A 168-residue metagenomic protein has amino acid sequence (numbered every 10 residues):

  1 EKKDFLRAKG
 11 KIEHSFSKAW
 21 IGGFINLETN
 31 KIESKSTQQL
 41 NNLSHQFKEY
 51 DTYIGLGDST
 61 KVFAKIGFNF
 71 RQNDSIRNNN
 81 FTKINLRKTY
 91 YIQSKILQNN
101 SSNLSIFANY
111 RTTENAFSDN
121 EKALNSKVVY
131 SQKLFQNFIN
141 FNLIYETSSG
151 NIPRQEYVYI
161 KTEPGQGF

Functional and structural regions predicted by a protein language model:
E1-F168: Gram-negative and organellar
